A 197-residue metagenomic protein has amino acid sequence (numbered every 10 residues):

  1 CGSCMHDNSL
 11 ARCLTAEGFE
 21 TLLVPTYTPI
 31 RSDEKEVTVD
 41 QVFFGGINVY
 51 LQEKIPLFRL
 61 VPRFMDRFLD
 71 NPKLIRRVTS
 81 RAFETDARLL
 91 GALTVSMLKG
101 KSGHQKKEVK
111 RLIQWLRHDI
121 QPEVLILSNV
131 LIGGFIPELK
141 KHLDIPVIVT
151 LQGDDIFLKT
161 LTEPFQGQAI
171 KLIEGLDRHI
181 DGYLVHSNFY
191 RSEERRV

Functional and structural regions predicted by a protein language model:
S3-L14: Short amphipathic alpha-helix
P25-Q114: A conserved catalytic-core segment of Leloir-type glycosyltransferases
L51, V124-I126, L139-F157, L184: Active-site proximal beta-strand in glycosyltransferases
K99-K101, G133-G134, T150-Q166, H179: A short, histidine- and acid-enriched strand-loop-helix "catalytic/donor-clamping" loop that lines the nucleotide-sugar
L112-R117, F165-G182: Membrane-proximal helix-turn-helix segments that form the acceptor-binding/catalytic region of lipid-linked
S128-I132: Short His-centered aromatic/hydrophobic patch
F189: Carbohydrate-associated surface elements
R195-V197: Conserved small/polar residues in nucleotide/adenosyl-binding loops
